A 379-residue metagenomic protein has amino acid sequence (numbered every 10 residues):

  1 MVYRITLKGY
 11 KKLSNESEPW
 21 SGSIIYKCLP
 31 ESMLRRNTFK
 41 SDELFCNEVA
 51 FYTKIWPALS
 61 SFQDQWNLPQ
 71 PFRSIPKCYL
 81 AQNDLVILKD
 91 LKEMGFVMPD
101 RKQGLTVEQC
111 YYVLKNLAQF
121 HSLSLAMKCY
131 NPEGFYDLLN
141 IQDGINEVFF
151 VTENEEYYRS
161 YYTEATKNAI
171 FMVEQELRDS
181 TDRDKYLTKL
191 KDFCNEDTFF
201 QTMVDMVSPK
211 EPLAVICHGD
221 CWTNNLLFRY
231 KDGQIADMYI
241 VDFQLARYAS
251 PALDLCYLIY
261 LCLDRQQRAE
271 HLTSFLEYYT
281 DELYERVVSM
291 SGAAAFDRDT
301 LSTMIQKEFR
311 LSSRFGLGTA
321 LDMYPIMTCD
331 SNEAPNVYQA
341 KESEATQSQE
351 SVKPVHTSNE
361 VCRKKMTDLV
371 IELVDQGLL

Functional and structural regions predicted by a protein language model:
M1-F171, R247, P251-A252, Q267 (+1 more regions): Conserved ATP-binding subdomain of kinase catalytic cores across diverse folds
M1-T6, L59, F193-M206, M238: Eukaryotic beta-rich interaction modules
Y10-K11, L190-D197, D237, L276 (+1 more regions): Plant-skewed but cross-kingdom recognition/interaction modules and surfaces
N47, E108, Y112-K115, P212 (+7 more regions): Generic recognition of stable, solvent-exposed alpha-helical segments in well-folded globular domains
A50, K54, L245-M290, F315-Y338 (+1 more regions): Active-site activation/catalytic loop segments of kinase-like enzymes and analogous catalytic loops in related
I55, F120-L123, D220, N224-N225 (+4 more regions): Generic, well-ordered alpha-helical scaffold segments in large soluble proteins
G95-H218, L227-G233, Q339-L379: ATP-dependent phospho-/nucleotidyl transfer catalytic cores
S208, L213, W222-R265: Catalytic activation segment of kinase domains across protein kinase-like and atypical kinase folds
